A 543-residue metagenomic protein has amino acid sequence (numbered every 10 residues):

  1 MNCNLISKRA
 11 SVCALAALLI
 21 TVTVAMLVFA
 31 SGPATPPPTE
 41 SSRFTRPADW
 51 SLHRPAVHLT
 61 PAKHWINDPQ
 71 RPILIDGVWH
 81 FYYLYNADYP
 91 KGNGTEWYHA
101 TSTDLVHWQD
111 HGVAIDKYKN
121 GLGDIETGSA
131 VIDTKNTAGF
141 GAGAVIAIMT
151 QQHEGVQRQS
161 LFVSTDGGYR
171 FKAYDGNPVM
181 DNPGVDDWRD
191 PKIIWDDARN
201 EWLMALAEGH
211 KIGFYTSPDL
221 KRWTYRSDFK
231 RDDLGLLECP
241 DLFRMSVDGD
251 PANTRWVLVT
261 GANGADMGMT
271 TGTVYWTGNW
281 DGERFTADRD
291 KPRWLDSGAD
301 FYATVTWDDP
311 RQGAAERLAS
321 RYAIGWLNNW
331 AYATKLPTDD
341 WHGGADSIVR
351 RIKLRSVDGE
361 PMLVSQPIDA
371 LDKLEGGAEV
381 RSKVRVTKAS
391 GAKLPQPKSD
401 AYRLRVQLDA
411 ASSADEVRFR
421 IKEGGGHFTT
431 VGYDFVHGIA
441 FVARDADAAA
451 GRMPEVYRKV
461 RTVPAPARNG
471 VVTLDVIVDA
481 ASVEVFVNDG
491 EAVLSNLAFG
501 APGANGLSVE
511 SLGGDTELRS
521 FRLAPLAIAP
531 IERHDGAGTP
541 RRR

Functional and structural regions predicted by a protein language model:
A14-M26: Bacterial N-terminal signal peptides
P36-Q70, Y89-G92, H107-A142, G168-W195 (+5 more regions): Surface loop/turn signatures of beta-propeller and other carbohydrate-active proteins
S41-T45, G249-P251, N279-K291, L295-R543: Beta-rich accessory regions
V78-F81, A138-A147, N200-L203, A252-L258 (+1 more regions): Entry beta-strands of beta-propeller and related beta-repeat scaffolds
N86-P90, Q152-G155, N263-D266, W330-A331: Short glycine/acidic-enriched loop and turn motifs that connect beta-strands
Y98-S102, S160-G167, S217, T271-G282 (+1 more regions): Beta-propeller blade signature
G143-N177: Carboxylate/His-rich catalytic cores and anion/metal-binding grooves
H153-V156, V163, N182-W188, W195-T286: Active-site neighborhood of glycoside hydrolase catalytic domains
